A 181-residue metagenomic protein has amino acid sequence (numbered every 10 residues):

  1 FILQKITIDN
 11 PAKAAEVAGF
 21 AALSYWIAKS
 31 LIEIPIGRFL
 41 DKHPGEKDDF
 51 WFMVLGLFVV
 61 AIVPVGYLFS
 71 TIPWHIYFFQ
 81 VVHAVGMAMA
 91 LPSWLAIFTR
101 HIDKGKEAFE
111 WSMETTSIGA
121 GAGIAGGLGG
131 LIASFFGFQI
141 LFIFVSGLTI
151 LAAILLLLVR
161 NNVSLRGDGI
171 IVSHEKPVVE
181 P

Functional and structural regions predicted by a protein language model:
F1-V17: Short amphipathic helix-loop junctions that connect adjacent transmembrane helices in Major Facilitator Superfamily/SLC
V17, D48, K106-M113: Cytoplasmic loop-to-transmembrane helix junctions
F20-R38: Central cavity-lining transmembrane alpha-helices of secondary-active solute carriers, predominantly the Major
I32-K47, A133: Helix-to-loop junctions at the C-terminal end of transmembrane segments in multipass secondary transporters
D48-V65: Structural signature of the two symmetry-related core transmembrane helices
G66-F79: Helix-loop junctions at membrane interfaces in 12-TM secondary transporters
M89-I102: Intracellular juxtamembrane helix-capping segments at the cytosolic ends of symmetry-related transmembrane helices
L131-T149: A membrane-interface helix-boundary motif in multi-pass transporters
